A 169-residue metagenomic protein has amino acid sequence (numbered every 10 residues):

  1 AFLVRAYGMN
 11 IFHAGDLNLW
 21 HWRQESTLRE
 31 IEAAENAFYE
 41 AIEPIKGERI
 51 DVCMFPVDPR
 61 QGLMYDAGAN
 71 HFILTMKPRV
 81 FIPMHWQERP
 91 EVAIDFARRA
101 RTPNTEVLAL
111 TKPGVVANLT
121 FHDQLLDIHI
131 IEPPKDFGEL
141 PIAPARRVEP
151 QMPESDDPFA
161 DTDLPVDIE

Functional and structural regions predicted by a protein language model:
A1-R49, A117-D161, V166-E169: Core dinuclear metal-dependent hydrolase active-site scaffold
H21-G114: Cap/insert and terminal regions of metallo-dependent hydrolase folds
